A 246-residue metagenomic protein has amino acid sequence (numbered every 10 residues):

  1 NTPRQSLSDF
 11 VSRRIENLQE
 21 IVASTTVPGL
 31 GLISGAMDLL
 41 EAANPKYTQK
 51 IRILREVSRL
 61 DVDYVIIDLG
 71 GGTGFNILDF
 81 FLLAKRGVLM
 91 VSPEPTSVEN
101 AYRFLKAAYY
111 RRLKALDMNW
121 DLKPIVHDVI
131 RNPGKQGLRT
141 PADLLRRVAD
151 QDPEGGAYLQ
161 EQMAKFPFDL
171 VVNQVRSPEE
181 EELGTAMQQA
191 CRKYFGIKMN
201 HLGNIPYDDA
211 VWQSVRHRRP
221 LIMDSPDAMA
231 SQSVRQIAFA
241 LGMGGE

Functional and structural regions predicted by a protein language model:
N1-D63, N119, H127, N132-R139 (+4 more regions): P-loop/Walker-type NTP enzyme "switch/lid" segment
N1-T2, F10-R14, A36, E56-D63 (+6 more regions): Conserved, well-folded catalytic cores of nucleic-acid-processing and energy-transducing macromolecular machines
E16, M37-L40, G72, E94-S97 (+2 more regions): Conserved nucleotide-binding/hydrolysis micro-motifs of P-loop NTPases
S58-N76: Glycine-rich phosphate-binding loop used to anchor ATP phosphates in small-molecule kinases, encompassing both
G70-N200: Conserved catalytic-core segment of NTP-binding enzymes
K165-F166, Q174, R192-P220, V234: Beta-strand-loop-alpha "switch" segments that mediate conformational coupling across diverse proteins
R216, D224-E246: A cross-taxonomic marker for long C-terminal extensions/tails that follow the last structured domain
